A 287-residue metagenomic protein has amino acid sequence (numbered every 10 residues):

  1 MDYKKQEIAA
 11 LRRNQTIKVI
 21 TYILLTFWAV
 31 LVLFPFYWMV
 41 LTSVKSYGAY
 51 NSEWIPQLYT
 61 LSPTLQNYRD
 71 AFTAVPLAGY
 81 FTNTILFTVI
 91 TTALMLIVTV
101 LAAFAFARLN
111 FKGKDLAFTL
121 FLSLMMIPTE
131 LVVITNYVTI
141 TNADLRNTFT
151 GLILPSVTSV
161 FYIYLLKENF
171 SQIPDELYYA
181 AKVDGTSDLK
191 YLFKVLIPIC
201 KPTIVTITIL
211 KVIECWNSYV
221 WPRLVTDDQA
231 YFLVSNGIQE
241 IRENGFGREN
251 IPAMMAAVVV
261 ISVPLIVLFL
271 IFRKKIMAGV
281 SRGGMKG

Functional and structural regions predicted by a protein language model:
M1-K5: Short, intrinsically disordered terminal tails adjacent to the first/last structured region
Q6-R13, I17-G287: A structural signal for multi-pass alpha-helical bundles of membrane permease subunits that mediate small-molecule
